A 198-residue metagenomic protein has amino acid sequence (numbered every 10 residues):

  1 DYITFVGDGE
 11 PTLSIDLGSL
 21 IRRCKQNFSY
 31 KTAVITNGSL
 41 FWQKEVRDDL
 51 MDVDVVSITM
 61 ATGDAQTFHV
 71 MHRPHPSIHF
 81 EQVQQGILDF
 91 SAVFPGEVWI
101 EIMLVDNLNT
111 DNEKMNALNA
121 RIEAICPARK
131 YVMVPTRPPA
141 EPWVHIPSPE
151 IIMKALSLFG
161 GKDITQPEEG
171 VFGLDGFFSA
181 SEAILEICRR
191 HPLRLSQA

Functional and structural regions predicted by a protein language model:
D1-F5, D16-S19: Conserved alpha-helical substructure of the radical SAM core
I3, T32-V34, V56-I58, V98-I102 (+2 more regions): Hydrophobic faces of well-ordered beta-strands that scaffold small-molecule active sites in alpha/beta enzyme cores
P11-V53, M60-D64, H75-I78, Q82 (+1 more regions): Canonical radical SAM enzyme core domain
I21-F28, L88-F94, L156, G160: Surface-exposed amphipathic alpha-helices with a cationic face
D52-A65, C126-T136: Non-cysteine beta-strand/loop elements that form the S-adenosyl-L-methionine
I87-K114, V132-E141, V171-D175: Conserved strand-turn element in the central/C-terminal portion of the radical SAM core barrel that lines
A128-D175: Long, low-complexity, charged/polar intrinsically disordered regions in eukaryotic proteins
G176-A198: Short amphipathic alpha-helical interface segments
